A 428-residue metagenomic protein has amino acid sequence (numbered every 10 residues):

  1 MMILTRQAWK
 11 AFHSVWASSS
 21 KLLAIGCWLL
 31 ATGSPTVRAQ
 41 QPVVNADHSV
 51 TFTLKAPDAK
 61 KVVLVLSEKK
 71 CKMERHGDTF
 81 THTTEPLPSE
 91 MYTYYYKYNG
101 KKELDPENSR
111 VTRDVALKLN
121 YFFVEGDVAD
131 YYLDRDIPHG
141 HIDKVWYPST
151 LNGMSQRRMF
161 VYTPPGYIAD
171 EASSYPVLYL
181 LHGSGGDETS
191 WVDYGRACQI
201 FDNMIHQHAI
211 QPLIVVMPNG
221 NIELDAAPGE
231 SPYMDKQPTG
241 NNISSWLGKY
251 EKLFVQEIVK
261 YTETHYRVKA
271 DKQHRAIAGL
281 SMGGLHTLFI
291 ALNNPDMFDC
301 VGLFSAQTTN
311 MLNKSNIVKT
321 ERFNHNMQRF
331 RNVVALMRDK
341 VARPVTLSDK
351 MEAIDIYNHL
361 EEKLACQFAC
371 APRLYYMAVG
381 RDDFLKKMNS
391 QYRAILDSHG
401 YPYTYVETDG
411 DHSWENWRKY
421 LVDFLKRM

Functional and structural regions predicted by a protein language model:
M1-Q40: Bacterial Sec-dependent N-terminal signal peptides
N45-C71, R75-M428: Non-catalytic cap/lid and distal C-terminal segments of serine-dependent acyl enzymes
